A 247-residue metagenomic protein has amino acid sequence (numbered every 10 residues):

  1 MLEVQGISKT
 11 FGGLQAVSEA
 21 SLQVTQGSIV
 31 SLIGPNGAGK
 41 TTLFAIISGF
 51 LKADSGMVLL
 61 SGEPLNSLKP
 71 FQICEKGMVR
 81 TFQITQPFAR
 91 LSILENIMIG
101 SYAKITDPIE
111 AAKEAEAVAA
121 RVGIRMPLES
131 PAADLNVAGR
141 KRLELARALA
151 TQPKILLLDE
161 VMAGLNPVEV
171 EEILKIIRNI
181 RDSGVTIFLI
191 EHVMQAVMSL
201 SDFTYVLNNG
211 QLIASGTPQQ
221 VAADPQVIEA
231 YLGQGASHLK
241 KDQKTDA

Functional and structural regions predicted by a protein language model:
M1-A247: Glycine-rich phosphate-binding loops of nucleotide-dependent enzymes
